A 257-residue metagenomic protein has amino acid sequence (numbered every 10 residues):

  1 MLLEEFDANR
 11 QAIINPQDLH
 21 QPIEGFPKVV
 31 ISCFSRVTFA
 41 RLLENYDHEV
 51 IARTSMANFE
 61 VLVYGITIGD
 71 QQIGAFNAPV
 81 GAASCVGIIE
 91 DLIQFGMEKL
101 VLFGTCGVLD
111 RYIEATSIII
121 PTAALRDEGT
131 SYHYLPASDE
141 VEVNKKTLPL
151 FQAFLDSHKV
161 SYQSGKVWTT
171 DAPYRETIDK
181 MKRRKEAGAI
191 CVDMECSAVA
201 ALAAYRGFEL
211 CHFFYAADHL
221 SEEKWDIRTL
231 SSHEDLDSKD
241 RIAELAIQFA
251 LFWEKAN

Functional and structural regions predicted by a protein language model:
M1-P149: Metabolite-binding pocket within alpha/beta catalytic cores that recognizes anionic/polar moieties
V50-M56, K159-G165, E254-N257: Flexible, glycine/charged-enriched surface loops at secondary-structure junctions
E98-K99, I190, E209: Short acidic/polar active-site loop segments enriched in Thr and Asp
S138-E186: Active-site rim beta-loop-alpha module in soluble metabolic enzymes
L150-H158, L202, L245-A256: Generic non-transmembrane alpha-helical segments
S197-E234: Zn-dependent metallopeptidase/amidohydrolase metal-coordination segment
E222-N257: His/Asp/Glu-rich mid-to-C-terminal helical/loop segments that flank catalytic regions of hydrolases
